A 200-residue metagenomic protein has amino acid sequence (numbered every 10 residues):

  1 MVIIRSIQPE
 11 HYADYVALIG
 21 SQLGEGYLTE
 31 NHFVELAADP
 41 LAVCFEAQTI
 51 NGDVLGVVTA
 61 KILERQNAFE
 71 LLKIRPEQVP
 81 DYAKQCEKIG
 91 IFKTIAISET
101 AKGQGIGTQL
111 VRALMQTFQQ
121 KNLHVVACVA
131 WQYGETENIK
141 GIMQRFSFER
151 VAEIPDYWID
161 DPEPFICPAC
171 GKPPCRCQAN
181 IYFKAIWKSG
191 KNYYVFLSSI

Functional and structural regions predicted by a protein language model:
V2-Y15: A short beta-loop-alpha structural element at the N-terminal edge of CoA-dependent acyl/N-acetyltransferase catalytic
L23-R65, E77-D81: Active-site rim helix/loop that mediates acceptor-substrate recognition in acyltransferases
G24, M143-A152: Conserved acetyl-CoA-binding loop of GNAT-fold acetyltransferases
T59-T94, P155-P173: Conserved acyl-donor/pantetheine-binding loop and adjacent beta-alpha core of acyl/acetyltransferases and related
I89-G90, F118-G134: Conserved GNAT acetyl-CoA-binding A-motif
I97, G103-F118: Conserved acetyl-CoA-binding loop-helix of GNAT-fold acetyltransferases
K102, C128-I139, P155-D160: Conserved beta-strand-loop-alpha-helix junction that forms the acyl-donor binding cleft
D156-I200: C-terminal "cap" of GNAT-fold acetyltransferases
